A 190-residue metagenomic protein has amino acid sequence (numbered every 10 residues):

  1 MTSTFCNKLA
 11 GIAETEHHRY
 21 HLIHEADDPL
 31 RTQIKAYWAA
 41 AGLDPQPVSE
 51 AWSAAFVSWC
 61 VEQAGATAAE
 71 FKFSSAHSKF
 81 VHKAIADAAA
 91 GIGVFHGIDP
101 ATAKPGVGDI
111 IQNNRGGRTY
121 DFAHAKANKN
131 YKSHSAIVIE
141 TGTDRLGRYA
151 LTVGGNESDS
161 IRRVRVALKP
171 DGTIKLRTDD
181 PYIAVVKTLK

Functional and structural regions predicted by a protein language model:
M1-F71: N-terminal capping segments
C6-A10, Y149, Y182: A residue-level signal for beta-strand positions that form part of recognition/binding surfaces within mature
T15, G97, E140, V164 (+1 more regions): Compositionally biased, intrinsically disordered low-complexity segments
T32-A39, G91-F95, F122-A123, A127 (+1 more regions): Surface-exposed intrinsically disordered loops and tails
W38-G42, F56, H77, A84 (+1 more regions): Solvent-exposed, flexible loop/coil residues
Q46, A125, R163-R165: Alpha-helix N-cap/helix-initiation motif
A69-D159: ...with weaker cross-activation on analogous glycine-rich loops/strands in unrelated enzymes
S160-K190: Low-complexity, Gly/Ser/Thr/Pro-rich intrinsically disordered linker/tail segments
